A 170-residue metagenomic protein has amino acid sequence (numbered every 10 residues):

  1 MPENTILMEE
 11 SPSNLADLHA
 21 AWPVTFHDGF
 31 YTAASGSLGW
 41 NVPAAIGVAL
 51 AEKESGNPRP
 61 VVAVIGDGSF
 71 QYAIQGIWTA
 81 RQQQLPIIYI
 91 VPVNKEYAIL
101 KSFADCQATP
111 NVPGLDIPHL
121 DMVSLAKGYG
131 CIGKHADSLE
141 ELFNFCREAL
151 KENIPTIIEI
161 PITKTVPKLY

Functional and structural regions predicted by a protein language model:
M1-G56: Active-site diphosphate/adenylate-binding microenvironment
L15-A16, S37-G39, F70-Q71, K95-I99 (+1 more regions): Short gly/pro/ser/thr-enriched loop/turn and capping motifs at secondary-structure boundaries
D17-P23, V42-P43, I74-G76, I99-A104 (+1 more regions): Short acidic, glycine/serine/threonine-rich loops at helix termini
A51-I117: Conserved thiamine diphosphate
N57, A104-F145: Conserved thiamine diphosphate
L139-Y170: Glycine/aspartate-rich loop-and-adjacent alpha/beta segment that forms the canonical ThDP
